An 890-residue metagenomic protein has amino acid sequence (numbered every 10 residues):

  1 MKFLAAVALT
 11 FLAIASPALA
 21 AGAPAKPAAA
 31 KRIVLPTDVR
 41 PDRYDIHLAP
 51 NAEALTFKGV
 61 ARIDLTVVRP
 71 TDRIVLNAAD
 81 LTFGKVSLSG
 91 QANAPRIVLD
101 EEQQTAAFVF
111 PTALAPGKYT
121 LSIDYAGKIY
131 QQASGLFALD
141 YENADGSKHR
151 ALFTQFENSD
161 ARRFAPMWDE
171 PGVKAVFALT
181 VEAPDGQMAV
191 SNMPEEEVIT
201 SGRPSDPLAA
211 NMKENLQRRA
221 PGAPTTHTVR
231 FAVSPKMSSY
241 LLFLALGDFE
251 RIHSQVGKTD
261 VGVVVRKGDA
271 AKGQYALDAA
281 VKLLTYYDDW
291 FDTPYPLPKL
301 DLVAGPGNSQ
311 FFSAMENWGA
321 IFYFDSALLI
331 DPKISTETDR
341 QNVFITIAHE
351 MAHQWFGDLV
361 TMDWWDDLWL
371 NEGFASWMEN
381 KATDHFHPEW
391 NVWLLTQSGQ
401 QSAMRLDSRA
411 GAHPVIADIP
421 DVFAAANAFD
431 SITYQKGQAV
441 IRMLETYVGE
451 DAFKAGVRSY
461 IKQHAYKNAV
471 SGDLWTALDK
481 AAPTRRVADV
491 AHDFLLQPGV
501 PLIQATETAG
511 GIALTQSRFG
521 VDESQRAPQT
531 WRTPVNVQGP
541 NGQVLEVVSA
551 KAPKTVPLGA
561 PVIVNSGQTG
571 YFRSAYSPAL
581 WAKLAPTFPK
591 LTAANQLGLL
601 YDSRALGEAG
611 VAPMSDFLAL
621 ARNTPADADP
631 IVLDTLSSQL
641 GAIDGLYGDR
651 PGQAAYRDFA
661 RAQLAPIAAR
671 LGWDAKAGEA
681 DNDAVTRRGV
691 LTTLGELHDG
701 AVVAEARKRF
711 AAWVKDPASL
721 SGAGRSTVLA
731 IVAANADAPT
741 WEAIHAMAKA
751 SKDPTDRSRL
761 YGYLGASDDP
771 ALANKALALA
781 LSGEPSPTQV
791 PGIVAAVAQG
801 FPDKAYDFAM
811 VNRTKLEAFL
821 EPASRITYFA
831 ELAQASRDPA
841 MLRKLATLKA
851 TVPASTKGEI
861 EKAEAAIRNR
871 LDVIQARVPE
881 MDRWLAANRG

Functional and structural regions predicted by a protein language model:
K2-L19: Gram-negative bacterial Sec-dependent N-terminal signal peptides
F3, A20-K58, D145-A151, P171 (+1 more regions): N-terminal, polar/Ser/Thr-rich
A28-A54, A161, A165, G570-F588: Edge strands and adjacent loops of beta-rich recognition modules
R62-D80, A178-P184, T515, F519-V535: Surface-exposed beta-strand/loop patches in extracellular or lumenal glycoproteins
D64, D124-F249, F494, A593-L600: Extended, low-hydrophobicity, Ser/Thr/Pro/Gly-biased non-transmembrane segments
D80-N143, P166-D169, A223-T226, A552-L558: A surface-exposed beta-strand-loop module
E102, A151, A223, F231 (+6 more regions): Hydrophobic alpha-helical and helix-loop surface patches within well-folded domains that function as non-catalytic
Q400-S402, S408, S431, T508 (+4 more regions): Long, ordered, helix-rich scaffold segments
